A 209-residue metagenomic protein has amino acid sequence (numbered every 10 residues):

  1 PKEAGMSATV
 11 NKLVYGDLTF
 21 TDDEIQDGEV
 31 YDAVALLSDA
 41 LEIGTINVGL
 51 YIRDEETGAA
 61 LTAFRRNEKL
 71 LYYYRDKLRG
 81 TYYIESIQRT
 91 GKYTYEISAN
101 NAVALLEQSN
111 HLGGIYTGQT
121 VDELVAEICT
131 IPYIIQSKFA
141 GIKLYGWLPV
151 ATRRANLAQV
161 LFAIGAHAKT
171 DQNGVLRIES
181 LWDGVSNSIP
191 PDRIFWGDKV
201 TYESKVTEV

Functional and structural regions predicted by a protein language model:
P1-R66, Y93-L106, L112-G114, P191 (+1 more regions): Juxtamembrane "anchor/assembly" segments of surface/extracellular structural proteins
S7-N11, Y83-L106, S137-V209: Short beta-strand-centered interaction patches in the first periplasmic/extracellular domains of large envelope
D17-F20, D76, N173-G174: Detector for glycine-centered tight turns/loop "hinges" at secondary-structure junctions
D39, G44-N47, L105-N110, V121-A151 (+1 more regions): N-terminal export/assembly leaders
A63, K77, G114-D122, P149-L157: Solvent-exposed, acidic/flexible segments
Y73-Y74, V125-C129, L161: Alpha-helix C-terminal capping segments
Y73-Y82: Short coil-to-beta-strand transition motifs
